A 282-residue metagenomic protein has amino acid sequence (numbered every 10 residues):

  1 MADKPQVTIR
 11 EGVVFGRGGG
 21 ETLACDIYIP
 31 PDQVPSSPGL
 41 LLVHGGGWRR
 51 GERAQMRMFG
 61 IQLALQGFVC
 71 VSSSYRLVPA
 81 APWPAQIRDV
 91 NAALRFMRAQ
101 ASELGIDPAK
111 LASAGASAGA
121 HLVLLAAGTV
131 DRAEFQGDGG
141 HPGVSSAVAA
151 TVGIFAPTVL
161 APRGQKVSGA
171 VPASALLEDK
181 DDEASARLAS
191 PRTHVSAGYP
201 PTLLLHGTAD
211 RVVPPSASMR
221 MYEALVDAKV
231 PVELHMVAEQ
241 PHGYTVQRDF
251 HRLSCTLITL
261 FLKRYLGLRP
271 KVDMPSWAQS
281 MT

Functional and structural regions predicted by a protein language model:
M1-T282: Alpha/beta-hydrolase superfamily serine-hydrolase fold, recognizing
